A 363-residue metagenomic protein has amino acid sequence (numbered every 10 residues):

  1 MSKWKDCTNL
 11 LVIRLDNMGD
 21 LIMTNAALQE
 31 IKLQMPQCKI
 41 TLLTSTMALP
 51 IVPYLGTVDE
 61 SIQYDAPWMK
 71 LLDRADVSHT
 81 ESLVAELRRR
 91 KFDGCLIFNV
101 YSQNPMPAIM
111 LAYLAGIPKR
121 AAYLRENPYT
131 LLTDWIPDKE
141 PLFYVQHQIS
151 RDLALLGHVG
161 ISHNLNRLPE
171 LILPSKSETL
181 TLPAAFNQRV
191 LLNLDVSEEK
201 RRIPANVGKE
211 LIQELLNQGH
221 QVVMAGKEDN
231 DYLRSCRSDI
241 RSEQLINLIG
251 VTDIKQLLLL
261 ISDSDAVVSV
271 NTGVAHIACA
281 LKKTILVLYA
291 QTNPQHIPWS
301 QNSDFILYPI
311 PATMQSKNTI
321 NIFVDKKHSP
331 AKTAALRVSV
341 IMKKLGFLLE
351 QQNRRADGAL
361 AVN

Functional and structural regions predicted by a protein language model:
M1-N363: Catalytic machinery of carbohydrate-active enzymes, primarily nucleotide-sugar-dependent glycosyltransferases
